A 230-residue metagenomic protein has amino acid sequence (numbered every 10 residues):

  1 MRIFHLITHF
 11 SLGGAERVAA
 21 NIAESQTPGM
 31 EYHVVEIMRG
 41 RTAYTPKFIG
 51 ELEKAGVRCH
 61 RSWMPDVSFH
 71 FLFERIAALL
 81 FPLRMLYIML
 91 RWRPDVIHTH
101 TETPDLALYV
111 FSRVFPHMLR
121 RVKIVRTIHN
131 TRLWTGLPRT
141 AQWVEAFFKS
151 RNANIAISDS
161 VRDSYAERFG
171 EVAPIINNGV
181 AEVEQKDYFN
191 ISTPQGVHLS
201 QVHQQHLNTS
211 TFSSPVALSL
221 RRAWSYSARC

Functional and structural regions predicted by a protein language model:
F4, S192-Q201, Q205-R222, A228: Conserved donor-binding/catalytic core segment of Leloir-type glycosyltransferases
H5-F73: N-terminal strand-loop element at the rim of the active site of nucleotide-sugar-dependent glycosyltransferases
L12-G13, W134, E182-Q185, S219-W224: A short, basic/aromatic alpha-helical/loop segment that forms part of the nucleotidyl-sugar donor-binding site
A23-G29, F111-P116, L199, F212 (+1 more regions): Short hydrophobic signal-anchor/transmembrane segments that target glycosyltransferases and glycosylation machinery
F73, A77, M89, M118-A156 (+1 more regions): A conserved, positively charged/aromatic
F81, T99-D105, I128: Short His-centered aromatic/hydrophobic patch
R93-D95: Proline-aspartate-enriched helix->loop->beta-strand connector
S160, G179: Carbohydrate-associated surface elements
